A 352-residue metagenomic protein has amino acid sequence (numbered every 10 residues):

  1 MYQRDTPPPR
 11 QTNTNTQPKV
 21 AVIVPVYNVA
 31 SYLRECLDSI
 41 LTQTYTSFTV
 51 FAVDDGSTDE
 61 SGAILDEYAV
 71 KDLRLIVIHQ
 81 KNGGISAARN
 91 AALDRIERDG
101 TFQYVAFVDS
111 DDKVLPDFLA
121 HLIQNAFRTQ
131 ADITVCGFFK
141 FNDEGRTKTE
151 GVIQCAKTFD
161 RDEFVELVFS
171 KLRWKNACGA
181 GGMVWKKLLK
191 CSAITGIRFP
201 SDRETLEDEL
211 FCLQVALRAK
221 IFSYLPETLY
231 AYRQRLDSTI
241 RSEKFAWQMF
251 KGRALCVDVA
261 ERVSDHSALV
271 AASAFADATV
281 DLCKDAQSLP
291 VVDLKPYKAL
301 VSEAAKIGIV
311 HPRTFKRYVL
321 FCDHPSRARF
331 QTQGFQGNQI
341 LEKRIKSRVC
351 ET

Functional and structural regions predicted by a protein language model:
M1-Y2, Q130-A131, Q287-T352: Membrane-interface aromatic/basic loop that binds lipid-linked glycans or pyrophosphate carriers, typified by
N28-T42: Short, well-formed alpha-helical segments that are part of the catalytic scaffolds of diverse glycosyltransferases
Y32-R34, D59-E67, R89, K113 (+1 more regions): Acidic helix N-cap motif at the loop->helix transition within catalytic regions of sugar-transfer enzymes
S39, T46, D54-A63, K81: A conserved acidic beta->alpha catalytic loop
Q80-G100: Glycine-rich, basic loop-to-helix element that forms the pyrophosphate-binding segment of sugar-nucleotide handling
V105: Short aromatic/hydrophobic "clamp" motif used to bind/position activated sugar donors
K113-F222, Y232-K244: Donor-binding/catalytic cores of nucleotide-activated saccharide and glycerol-phosphate transferases/polymerases
E227-R235, R241-S267, D281-I307: Catalytic core of nucleotide-sugar-dependent glycosyltransferases
